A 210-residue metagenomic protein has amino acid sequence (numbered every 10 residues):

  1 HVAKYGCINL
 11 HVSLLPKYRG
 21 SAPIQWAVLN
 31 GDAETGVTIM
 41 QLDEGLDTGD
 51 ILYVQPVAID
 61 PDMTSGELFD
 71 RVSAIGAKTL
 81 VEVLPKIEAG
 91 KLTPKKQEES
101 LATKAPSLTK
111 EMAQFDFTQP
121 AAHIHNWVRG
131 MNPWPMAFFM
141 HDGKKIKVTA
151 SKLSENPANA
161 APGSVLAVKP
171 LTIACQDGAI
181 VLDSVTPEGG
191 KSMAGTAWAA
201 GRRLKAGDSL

Functional and structural regions predicted by a protein language model:
H1-K104, E111: Donor/substrate-binding cores of folate-linked one-carbon enzymes
L29, D43, A105-S107, F138 (+2 more regions): Short secondary-structure boundary/capping segments
A58, Q114, E188: Short, flexible active-site loop motifs that bind/organize anionic cofactors or intermediates
K95, S100-L108, M131-H141: Short low-complexity stretches enriched in small and charged residues
P106-Q119: Acyl-group handling in specialized metabolite and lipid biosynthesis
F117-L210: An anion-binding loop in the catalytic cleft
